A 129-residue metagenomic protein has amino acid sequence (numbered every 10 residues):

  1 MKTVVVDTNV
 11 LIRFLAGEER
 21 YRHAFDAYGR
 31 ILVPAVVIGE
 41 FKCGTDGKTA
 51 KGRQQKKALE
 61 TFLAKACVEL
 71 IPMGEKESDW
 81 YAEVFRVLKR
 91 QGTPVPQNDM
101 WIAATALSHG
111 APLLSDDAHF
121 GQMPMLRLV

Functional and structural regions predicted by a protein language model:
M1-V37, C43-T61: Short, well-structured N-terminal submotif of metal-dependent ribonuclease cores
V10-L11, V37, E77, W101-I102 (+1 more regions): Alpha-helix capping/helix-boundary segments
A27, A66, M123-P124: Short, structured coil segments at secondary-structure junctions
E40, W80, Q122-M123: Phosphate- and divalent-cation-binding pockets in alpha/beta enzyme and binding domains that engage nucleotide-derived
C43, E69-P112: Active-site neighborhoods of divalent-metal-dependent phosphate/nucleic-acid chemistry enzymes
A103, L107-V129: Acidic, PIN/NYN-like endoribonuclease modules and their adjacent C-terminal/linker elements
